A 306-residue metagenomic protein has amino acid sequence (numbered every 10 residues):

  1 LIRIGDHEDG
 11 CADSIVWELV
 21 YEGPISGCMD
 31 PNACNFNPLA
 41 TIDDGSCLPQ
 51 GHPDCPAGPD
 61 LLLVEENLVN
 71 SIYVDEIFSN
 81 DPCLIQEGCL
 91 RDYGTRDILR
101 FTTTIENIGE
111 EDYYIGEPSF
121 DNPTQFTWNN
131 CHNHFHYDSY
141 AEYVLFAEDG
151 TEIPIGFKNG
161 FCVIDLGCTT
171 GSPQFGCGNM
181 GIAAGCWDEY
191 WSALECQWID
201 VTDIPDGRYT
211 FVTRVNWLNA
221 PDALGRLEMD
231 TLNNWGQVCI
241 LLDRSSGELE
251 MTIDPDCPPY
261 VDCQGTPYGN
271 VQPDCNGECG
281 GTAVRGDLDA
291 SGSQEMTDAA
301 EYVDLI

Functional and structural regions predicted by a protein language model:
L1-A57, I253-I306: Primarily marks secretory-pathway-exposed extracellular/lumenal segments that are disulfide- and glycosylation-prone
R3-G23, H52-P259: Extracellular/luminal regions of secreted and cell-surface proteins that mediate adhesion/ECM remodeling
